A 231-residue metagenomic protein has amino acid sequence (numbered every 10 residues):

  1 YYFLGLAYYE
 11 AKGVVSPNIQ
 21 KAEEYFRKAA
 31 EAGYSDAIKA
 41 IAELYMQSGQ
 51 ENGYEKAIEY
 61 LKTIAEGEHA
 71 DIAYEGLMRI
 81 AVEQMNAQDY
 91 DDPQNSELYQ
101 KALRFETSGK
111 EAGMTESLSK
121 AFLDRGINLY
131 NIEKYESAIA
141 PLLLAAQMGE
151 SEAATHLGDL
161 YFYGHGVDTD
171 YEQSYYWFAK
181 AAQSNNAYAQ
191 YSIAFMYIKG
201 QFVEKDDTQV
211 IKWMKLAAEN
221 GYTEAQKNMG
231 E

Functional and structural regions predicted by a protein language model:
F3-E10, A40-Q47, R79-Q84, K120-Y130 (+3 more regions): Hydrophobic face of amphipathic alpha-helices that form TPR/SEL1-like repeat modules and related alpha-solenoid
E10-K12, E31-Y34, Q47-S48, G53 (+8 more regions): Short helix-capping/linker turns of helical repeat alpha-solenoids
P17, G49-N52, Q88, E133 (+2 more regions): Residue-level detector of the short coil/turn that links helix A to helix B within each tetratricopeptide repeat
A22, A57, P93-N95, A138 (+2 more regions): Single-residue signature of alpha-solenoid repeat helices
A37, A73-G76, M114, A121 (+3 more regions): The tetratricopeptide repeat
E68, G76, D91-Y99, L103-K120: Pro/Ala/Gly-rich low-complexity, hydrophilic intrinsically disordered segments
